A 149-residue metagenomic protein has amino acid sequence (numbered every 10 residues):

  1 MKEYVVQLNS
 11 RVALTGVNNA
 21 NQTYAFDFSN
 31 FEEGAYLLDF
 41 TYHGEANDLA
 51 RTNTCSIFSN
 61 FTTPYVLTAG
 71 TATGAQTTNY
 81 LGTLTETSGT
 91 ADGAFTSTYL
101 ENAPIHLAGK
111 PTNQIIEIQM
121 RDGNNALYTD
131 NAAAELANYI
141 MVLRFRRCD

Functional and structural regions predicted by a protein language model:
M1-D149: Flexible assembly/topogenesis modules
